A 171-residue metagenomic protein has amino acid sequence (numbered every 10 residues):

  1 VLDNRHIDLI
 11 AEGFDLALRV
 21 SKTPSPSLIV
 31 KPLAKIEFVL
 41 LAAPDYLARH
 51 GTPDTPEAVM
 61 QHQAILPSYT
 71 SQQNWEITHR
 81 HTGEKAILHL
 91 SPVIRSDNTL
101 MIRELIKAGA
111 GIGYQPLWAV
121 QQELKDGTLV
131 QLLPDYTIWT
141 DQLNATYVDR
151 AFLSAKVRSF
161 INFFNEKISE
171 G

Functional and structural regions predicted by a protein language model:
V1-D3, L16, T78, L132 (+1 more regions): Solvent-exposed beta-strand sheet faces enriched in polar/charged residues
V1-I29: Central regulatory/effector-binding core of bacterial HTH transcription factors
I7, T23-L143, E170-G171: C-terminal regulatory
L133-G171: A late-sequence structural motif
